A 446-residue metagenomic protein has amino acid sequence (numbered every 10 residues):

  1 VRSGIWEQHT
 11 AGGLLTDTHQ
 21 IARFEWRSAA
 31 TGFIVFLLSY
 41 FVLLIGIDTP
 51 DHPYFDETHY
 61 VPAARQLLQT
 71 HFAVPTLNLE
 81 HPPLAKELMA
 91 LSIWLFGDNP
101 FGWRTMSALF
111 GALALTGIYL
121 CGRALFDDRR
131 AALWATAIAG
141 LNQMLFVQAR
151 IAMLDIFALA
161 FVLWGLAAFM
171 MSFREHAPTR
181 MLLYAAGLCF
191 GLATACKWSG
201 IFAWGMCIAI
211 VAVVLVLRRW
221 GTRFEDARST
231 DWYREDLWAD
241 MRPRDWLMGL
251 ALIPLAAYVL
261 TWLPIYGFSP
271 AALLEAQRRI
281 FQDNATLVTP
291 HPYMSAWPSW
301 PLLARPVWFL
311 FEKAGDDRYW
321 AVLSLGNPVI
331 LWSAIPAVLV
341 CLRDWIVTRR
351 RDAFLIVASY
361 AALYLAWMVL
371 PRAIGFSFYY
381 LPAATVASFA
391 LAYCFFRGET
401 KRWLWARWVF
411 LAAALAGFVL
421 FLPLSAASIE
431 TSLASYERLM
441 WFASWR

Functional and structural regions predicted by a protein language model:
V1-V42, R123, W134, V216 (+2 more regions): Start-transfer (signal-anchor) and selected internal transmembrane alpha helices of multi-pass inner/ER membrane
D17-T18, L215-V216, R223-L250, L263 (+4 more regions): Transmembrane helical bundles and short interhelical boundary loops of multi-pass, membrane-embedded
R27-Y54, V214, A251-S269, A413-F421: Transmembrane signal-anchor helices characteristic of membrane glycosylation enzymes that use polyprenol
S28-V35, I118-L141, L159, E175-M181 (+1 more regions): Transmembrane-helix signature of polytopic, membrane-embedded enzymes that assemble or transfer cell-envelope glycans
V35-S39, A135-G140, V147, F190 (+1 more regions): Short helix- or helix-capping micro-motifs that position conserved polar/aromatic residues at function-defining sites
L37, T105-F126, W164-A168, P336-V340: Transmembrane-helix motifs of polytopic, lipid-linked glycan transferases
Y54, S107, M144-F157, S199: Short acidic/glycine- and proline-prone juxtamembrane loop motifs at membrane-interface regions of multi-pass membrane
R123, G165-L183, A193, A212-T222: Membrane-interface transmembrane helices that cradle and orient dolichyl/undecaprenyl
